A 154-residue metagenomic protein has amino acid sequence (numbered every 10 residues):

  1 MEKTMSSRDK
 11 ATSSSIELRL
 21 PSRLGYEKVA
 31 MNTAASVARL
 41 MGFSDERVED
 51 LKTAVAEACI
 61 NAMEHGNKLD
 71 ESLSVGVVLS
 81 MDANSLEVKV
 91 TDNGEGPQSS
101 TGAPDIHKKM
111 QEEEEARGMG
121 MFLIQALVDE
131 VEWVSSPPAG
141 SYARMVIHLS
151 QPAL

Functional and structural regions predicted by a protein language model:
M1-L18, F122-L154: Flexible, glycine-/charge-rich segments associated with ATP-binding catalytic modules
S15-V29: STAS-typified acidic loop motif
N32-A56, E113-A116: Conserved short strand/loop->alpha-helix "switch" segment adjacent to the catalytic nucleotide/phosphoryl-transfer site
E57, N61: Conserved polar catalytic motif of the HATPase_c/GHKL fold
A62-N67: Short helix-loop "hinge" at the ATP-lid/N-box region of the Bergerat-fold HATPase_c
E71-S80: A conserved short beta-strand within the histidine kinase catalytic ATPase domain
V78, N84-K89, R144: Short, highly conserved beta-strand within the GHKL-type HATPase_c fold
L86-A116: Glycine-rich/acidic phosphate-handling loop/turn and adjacent ATP-lid/helix of nucleotide-binding kinase/ATPase domains
